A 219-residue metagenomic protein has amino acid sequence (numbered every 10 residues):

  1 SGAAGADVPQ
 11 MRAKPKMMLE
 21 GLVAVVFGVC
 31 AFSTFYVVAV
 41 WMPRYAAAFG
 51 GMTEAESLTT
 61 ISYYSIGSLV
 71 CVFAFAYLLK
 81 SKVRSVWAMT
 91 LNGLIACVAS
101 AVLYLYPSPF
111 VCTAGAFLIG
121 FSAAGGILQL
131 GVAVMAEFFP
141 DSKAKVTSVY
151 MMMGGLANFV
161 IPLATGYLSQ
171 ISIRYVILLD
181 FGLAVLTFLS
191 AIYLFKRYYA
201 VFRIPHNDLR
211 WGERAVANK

Functional and structural regions predicted by a protein language model:
S1, Y175-F195: Symmetry-related core transmembrane helices of the 12-TM Major Facilitator Superfamily/SLC fold
G2-L22, R210-K219: Juxtamembrane intracellular "pre-TM" segments in multi-pass secondary transporters
K14-V72: Extracytoplasmic gate region of multi-pass secondary transporters
C71-R84, S169: Helix-to-loop junctions at the C-terminal end of transmembrane segments in multipass secondary transporters
W87-V102: Structural signature of the two symmetry-related core transmembrane helices
V111-G126: Hydrophobic core of transmembrane alpha-helices in multi-pass small-molecule transporters, especially MFS/SLC-type
G125-F139: Intracellular juxtamembrane helix-capping segments at the cytosolic ends of symmetry-related transmembrane helices
E137-S172, D180: A late C-terminal transmembrane helix in Major Facilitator Superfamily
